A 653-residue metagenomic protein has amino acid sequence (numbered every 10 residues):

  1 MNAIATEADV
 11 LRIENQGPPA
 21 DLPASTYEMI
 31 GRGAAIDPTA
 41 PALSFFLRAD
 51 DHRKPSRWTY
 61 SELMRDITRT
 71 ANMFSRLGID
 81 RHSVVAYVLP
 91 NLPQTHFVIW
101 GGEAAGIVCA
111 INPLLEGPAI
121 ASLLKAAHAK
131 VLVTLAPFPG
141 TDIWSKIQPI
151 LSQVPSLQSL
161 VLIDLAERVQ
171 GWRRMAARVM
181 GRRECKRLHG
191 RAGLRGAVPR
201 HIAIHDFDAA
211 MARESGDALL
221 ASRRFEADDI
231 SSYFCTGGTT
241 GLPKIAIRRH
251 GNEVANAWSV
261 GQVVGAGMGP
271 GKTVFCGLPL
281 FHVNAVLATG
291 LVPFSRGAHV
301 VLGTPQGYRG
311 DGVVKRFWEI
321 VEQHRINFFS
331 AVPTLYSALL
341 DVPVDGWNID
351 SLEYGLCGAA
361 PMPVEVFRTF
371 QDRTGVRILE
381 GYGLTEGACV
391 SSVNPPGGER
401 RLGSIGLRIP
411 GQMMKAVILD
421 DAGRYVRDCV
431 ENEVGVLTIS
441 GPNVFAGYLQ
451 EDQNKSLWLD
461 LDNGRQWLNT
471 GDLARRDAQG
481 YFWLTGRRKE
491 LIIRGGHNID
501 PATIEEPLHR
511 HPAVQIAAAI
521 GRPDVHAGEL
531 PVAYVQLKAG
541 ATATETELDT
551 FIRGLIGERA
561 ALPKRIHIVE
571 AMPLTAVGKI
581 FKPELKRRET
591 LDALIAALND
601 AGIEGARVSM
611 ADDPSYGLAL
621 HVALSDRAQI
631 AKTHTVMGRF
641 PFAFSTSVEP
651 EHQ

Functional and structural regions predicted by a protein language model:
L22, T39, L43-L92, H96-I99 (+4 more regions): Conserved AMP-binding/adenylate-forming core of the ANL superfamily
F74-I79, R213-D228, Y233-L278: Conserved adenylate-forming
A86-V88, T95, I99, E103-F138 (+5 more regions): Short beta-strand->loop structural element characteristic of the AMP-binding/adenylate-forming
E103, V254-C276, V283-N327, V342: Conserved AMP-binding/adenylation subdomain of ANL enzymes
I107-F207, F644-H652: Structural core segment of the AMP-binding/adenylate-forming
L115-K125, K130-P137, E322, F329 (+9 more regions): AMP-binding/adenylate-forming catalytic core of the ANL superfamily
T134-Q148, L165-V169, P305-G307, E322-T369 (+2 more regions): Adenylate-forming
G303, Y354-G358, M362-G381, T385-F482 (+2 more regions): Conserved AMP-binding/adenylate-forming
